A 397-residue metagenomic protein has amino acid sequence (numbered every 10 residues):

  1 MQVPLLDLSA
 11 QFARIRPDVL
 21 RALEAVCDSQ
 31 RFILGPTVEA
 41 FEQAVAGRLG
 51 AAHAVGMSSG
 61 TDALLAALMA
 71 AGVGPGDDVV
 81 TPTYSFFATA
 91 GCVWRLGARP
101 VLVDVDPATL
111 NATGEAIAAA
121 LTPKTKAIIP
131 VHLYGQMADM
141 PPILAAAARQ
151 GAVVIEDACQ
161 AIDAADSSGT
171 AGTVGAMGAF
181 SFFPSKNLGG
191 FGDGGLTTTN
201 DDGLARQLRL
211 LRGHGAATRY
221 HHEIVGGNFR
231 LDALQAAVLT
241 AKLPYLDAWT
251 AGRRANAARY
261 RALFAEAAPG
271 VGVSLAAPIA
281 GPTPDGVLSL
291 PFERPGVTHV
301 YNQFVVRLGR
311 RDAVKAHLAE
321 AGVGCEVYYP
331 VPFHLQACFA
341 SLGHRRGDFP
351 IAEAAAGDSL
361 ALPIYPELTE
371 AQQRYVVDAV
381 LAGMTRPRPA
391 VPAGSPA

Functional and structural regions predicted by a protein language model:
M1-R31, P36, P363: N-terminal "arm"/small-domain region of PLP-dependent enzymes with the aminotransferase-like
S9, V38-A44, R48-A52, E115 (+4 more regions): PLP-dependent aminotransferase class I/II
S29-D78, C92-L96, V101-D104, G169: Phosphate-binding glycine-rich loop
V55, V80, V101, V154-I155 (+3 more regions): Structural detector of well-ordered beta-strand residues that form the stable sheet scaffold of enzyme domains
M69-A158, A165, V391: PLP-dependent aminotransferase-like
C92-V93, A146, T170, N187 (+1 more regions): Hydrophobic/aromatic ligand-binding patch that stacks against planar heteroaromatic rings of cofactors or nucleotides
N111-A120, G169-G178, Q373-G383: A short alpha/beta connector and helix-capping loop motif
E156-F191, T218-E223, L288-S289: Conserved active-site segment immediately N-terminal to the catalytic lysine that forms the internal aldimine
